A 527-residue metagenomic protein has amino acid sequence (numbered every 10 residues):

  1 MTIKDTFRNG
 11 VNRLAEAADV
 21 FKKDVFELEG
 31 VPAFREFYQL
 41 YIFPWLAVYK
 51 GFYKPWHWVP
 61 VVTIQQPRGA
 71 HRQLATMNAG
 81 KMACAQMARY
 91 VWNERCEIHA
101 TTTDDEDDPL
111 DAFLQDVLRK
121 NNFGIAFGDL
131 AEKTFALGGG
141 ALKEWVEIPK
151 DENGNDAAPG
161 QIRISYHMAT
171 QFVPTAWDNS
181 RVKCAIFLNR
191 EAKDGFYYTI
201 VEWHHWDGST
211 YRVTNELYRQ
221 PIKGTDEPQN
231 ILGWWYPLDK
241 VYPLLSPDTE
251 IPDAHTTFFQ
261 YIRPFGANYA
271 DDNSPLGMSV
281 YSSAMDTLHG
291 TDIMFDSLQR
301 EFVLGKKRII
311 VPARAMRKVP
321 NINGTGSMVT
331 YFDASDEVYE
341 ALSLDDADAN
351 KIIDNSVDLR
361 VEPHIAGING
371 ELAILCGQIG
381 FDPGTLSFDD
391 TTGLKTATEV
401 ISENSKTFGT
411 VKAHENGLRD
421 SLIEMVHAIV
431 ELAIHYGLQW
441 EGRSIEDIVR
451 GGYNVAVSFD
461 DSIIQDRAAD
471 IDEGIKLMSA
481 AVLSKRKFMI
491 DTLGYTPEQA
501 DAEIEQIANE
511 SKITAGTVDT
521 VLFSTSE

Functional and structural regions predicted by a protein language model:
M1-G195: Extended, helix-rich architectural segments
Q39, F43, W58-A75, S343-Q378 (+3 more regions): Extended, non-catalytic structural segments that build the interaction scaffolds of large macromolecular assemblies
G128-L137, A141-M278: Extended, regular secondary-structure scaffolds
V241-E403, Q439-R443, S458: Extended, charged amphipathic alpha-helical segments
C376-G380, H427-L438, S479, L493-P497 (+1 more regions): Hydrophobic alpha-helix feature that most strongly marks membrane-spanning transmembrane helices and their immediate
E424-N454, D501-E503: A glycine-biased, small/acidic residue-tolerant capping/turn segment at secondary-structure junctions
D491-S524: Long, highly charged low-complexity segments enriched in Glu/Asp and Lys/Arg with interspersed Ser/Thr
